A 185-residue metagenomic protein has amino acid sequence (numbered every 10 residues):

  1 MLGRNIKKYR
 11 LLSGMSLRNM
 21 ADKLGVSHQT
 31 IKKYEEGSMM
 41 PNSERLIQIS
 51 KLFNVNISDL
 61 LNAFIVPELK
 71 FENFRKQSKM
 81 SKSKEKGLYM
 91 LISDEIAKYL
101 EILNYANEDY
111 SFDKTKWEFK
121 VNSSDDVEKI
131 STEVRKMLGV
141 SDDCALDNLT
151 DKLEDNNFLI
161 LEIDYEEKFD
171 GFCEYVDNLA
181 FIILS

Functional and structural regions predicted by a protein language model:
M1-D22, V26-S185: Short juxta-domain linker segments that transition from a proline/glycine-rich, charged coil into a short amphipathic
